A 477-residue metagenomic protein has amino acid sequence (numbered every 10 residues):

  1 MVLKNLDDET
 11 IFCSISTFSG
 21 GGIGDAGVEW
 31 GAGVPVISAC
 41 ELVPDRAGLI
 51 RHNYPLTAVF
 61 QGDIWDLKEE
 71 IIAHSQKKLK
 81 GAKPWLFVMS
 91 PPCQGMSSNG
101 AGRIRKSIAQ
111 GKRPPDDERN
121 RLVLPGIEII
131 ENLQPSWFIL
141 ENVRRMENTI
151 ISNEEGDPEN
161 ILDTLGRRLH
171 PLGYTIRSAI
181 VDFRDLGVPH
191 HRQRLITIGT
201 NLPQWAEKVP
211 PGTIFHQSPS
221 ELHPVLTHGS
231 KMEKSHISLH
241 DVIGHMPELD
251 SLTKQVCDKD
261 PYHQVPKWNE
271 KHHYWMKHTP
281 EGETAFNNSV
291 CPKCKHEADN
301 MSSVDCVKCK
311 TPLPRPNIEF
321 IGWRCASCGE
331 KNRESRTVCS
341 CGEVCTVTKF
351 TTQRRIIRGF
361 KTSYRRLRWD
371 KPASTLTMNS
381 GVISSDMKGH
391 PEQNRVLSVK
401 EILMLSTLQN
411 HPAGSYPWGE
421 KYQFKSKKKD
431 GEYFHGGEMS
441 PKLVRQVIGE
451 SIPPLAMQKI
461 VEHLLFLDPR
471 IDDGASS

Functional and structural regions predicted by a protein language model:
V2-L6, H263-S477: C-terminal target-recognition/interaction regions appended to catalytic cores
V2-Q134, V143-D163, H170: Core alpha/beta nucleotide-donor-binding catalytic domains of modification enzymes
F12, Q193-L195, S374: Change "...and in nucleic-acid phosphodiester-cleaving endonucleases..." to "...and in nucleic-acid processing enzymes
S16-F18, L86, F183, T377 (+1 more regions): Short glycine- and Lys/Arg-enriched binding-loop motifs that mark or flank ligand-binding interfaces
G22, P44, E69, N120-L124 (+8 more regions): A structural signal for well-ordered alpha-helical segments within the folded catalytic domains of diverse enzymes
G22, P44, P92-Q94, R144-R145 (+5 more regions): Short, solvent-exposed loop/turn segments at secondary-structure junctions
Q76-K78, S98-S363: Class I S-adenosyl-L-methionine
